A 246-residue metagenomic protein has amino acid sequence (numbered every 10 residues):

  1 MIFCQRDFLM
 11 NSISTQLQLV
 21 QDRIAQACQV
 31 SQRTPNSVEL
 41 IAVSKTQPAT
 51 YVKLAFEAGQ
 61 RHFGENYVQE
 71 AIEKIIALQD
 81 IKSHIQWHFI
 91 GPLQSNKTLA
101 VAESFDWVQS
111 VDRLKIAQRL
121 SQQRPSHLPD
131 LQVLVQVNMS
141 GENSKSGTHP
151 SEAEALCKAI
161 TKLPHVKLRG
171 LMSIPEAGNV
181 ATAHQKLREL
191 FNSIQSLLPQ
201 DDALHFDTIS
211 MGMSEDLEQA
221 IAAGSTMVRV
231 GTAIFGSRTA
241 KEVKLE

Functional and structural regions predicted by a protein language model:
F3-C4, F8-E215, I221-A223, F235: Conserved alpha/beta-domain cores
L78-D80, V243-E246: Short low-complexity, flexible loop/linker segments enriched in glycine and/or proline with clustered acidic
S225-V243: Gly/Pro- and small hydrophobic-enriched strand-loop and loop-to-helix capping segments that sit at the rims
